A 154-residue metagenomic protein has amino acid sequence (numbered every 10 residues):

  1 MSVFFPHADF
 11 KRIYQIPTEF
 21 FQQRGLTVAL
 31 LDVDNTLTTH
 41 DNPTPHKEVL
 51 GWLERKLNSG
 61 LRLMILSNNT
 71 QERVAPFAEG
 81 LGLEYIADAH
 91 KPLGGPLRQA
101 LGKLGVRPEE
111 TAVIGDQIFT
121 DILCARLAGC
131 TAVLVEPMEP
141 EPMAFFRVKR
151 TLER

Functional and structural regions predicted by a protein language model:
S2-L31, N42-P43, K47-R154: Asp-based, Mg2+/Mn2+-dependent phosphohydrolase catalytic module
